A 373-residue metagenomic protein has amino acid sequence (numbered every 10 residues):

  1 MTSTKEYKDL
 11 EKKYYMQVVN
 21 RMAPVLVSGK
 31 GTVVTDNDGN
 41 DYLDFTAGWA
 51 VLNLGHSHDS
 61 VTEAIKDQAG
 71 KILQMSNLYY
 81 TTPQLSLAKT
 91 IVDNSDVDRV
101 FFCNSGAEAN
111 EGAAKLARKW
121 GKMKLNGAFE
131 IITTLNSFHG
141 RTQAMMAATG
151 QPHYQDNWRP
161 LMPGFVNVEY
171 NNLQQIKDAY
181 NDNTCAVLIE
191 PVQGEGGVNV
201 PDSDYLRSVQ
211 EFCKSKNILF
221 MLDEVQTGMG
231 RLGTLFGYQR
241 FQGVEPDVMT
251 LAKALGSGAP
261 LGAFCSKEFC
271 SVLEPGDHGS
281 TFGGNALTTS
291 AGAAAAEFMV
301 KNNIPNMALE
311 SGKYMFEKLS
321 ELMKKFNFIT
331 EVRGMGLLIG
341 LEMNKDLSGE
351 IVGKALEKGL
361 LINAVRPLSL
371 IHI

Functional and structural regions predicted by a protein language model:
M1-H372: Conserved N-terminal phosphate-binding loop of PLP-dependent enzymes in the Aspartate aminotransferase
